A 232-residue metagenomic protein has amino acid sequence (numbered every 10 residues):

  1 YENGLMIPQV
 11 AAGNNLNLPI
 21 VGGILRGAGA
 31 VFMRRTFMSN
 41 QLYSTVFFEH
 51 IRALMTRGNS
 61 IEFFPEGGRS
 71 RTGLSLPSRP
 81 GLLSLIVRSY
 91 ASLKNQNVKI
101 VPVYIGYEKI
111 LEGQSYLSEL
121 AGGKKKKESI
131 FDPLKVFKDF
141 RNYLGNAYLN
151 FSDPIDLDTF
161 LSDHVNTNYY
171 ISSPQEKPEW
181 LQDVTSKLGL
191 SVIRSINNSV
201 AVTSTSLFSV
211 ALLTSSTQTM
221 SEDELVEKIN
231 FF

Functional and structural regions predicted by a protein language model:
Y1-F232: Membrane-interfacial terminal anchoring regions of lipid-handling membrane enzymes
